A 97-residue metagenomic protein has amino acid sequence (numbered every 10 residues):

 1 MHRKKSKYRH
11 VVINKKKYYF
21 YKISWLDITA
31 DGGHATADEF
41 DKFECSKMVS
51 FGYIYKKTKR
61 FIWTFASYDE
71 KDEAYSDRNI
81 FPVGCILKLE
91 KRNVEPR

Functional and structural regions predicted by a protein language model:
H2-R97: Conserved RNA-binding domains used in RNP assembly and mRNA/RNA metabolism
